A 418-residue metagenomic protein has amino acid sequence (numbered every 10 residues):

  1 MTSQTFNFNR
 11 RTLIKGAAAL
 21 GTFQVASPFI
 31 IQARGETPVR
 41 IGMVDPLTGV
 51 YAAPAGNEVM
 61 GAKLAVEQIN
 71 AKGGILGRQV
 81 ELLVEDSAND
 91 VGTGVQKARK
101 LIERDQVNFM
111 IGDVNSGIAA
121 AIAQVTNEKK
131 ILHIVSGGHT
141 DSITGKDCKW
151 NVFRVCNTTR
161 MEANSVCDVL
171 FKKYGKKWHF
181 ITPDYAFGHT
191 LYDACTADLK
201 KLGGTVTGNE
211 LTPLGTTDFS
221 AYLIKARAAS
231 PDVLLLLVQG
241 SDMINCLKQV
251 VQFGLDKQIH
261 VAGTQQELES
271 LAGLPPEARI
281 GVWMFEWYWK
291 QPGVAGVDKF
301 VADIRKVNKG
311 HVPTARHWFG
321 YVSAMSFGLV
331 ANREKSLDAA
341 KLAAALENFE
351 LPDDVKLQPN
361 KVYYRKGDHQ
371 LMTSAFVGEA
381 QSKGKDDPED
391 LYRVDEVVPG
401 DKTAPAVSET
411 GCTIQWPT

Functional and structural regions predicted by a protein language model:
T2-G16, A26-F29, R34-T418: Extracytosolic ligand-binding ectodomains
A17-G21: Sec-dependent signal peptide hydrophobic core
